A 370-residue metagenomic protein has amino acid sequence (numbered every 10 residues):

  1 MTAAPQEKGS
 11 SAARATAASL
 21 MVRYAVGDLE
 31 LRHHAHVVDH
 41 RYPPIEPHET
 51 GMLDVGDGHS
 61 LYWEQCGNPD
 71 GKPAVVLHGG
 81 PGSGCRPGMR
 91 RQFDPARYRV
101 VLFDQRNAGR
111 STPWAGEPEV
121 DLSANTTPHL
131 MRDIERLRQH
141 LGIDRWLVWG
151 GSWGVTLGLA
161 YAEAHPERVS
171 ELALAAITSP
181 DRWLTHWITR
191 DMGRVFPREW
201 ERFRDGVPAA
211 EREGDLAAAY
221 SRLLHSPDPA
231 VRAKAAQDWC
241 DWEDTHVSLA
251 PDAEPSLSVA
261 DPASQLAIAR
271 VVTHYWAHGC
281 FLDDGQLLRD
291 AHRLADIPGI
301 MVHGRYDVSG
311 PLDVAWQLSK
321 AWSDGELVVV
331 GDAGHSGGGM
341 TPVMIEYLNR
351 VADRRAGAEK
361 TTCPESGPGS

Functional and structural regions predicted by a protein language model:
D39-S60, V272: N-terminal cap/lid segment of alpha/beta-hydrolase-fold proteins
G56-P113: Conserved HGGG/HGGXW glycine-rich cap/lid loop of the alpha/beta-hydrolase fold
P128-W146: Conserved acidic catalytic loop of the alpha/beta-hydrolase fold
D144-W183: Conserved hydrolase catalytic core segment
V169-A219: A catalytic-pocket lid/entrance helix-loop region that shapes and gates access to the active site across common
L294-A295, M301-H303: Short beta-strand/loop motif that positions the catalytic acidic residue of the alpha/beta-hydrolase fold
V308-V314: Conserved alpha/beta-hydrolase "acid-adjacent" motif
G325-S370: Catalytic active-site module of serine/aspartate enzymes centered on a nucleophile-bearing elbow/loop
